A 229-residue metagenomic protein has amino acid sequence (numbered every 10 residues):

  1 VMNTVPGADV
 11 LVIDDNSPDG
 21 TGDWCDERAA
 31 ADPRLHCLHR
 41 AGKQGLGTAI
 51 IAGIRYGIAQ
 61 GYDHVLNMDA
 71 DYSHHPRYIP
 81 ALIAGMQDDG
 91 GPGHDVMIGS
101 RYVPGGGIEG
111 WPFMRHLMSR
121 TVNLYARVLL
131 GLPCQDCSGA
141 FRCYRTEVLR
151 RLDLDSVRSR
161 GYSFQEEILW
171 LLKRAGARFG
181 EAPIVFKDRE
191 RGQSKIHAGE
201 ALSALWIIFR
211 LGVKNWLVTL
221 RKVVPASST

Functional and structural regions predicted by a protein language model:
V1-D9: Short, acidic, metal-binding catalytic loop of nucleotide-sugar glycosyltransferases
N3, G131, D155-T229: Hydrophobic helical membrane-anchoring modules
D9-L11, H36, G180: A structural signal for isolated positions on well-ordered beta-strands in alpha/beta enzyme cores
D14-D23, Y72: A conserved acidic beta->alpha catalytic loop
T21-L35, H64: Conserved N-terminal glycine/acidic-rich loop preference
R34, L38-A59, H64, P76-Y162 (+1 more regions): Acceptor/aglycone-binding surface of glycosyltransferases and processive sugar-polymer synthases
